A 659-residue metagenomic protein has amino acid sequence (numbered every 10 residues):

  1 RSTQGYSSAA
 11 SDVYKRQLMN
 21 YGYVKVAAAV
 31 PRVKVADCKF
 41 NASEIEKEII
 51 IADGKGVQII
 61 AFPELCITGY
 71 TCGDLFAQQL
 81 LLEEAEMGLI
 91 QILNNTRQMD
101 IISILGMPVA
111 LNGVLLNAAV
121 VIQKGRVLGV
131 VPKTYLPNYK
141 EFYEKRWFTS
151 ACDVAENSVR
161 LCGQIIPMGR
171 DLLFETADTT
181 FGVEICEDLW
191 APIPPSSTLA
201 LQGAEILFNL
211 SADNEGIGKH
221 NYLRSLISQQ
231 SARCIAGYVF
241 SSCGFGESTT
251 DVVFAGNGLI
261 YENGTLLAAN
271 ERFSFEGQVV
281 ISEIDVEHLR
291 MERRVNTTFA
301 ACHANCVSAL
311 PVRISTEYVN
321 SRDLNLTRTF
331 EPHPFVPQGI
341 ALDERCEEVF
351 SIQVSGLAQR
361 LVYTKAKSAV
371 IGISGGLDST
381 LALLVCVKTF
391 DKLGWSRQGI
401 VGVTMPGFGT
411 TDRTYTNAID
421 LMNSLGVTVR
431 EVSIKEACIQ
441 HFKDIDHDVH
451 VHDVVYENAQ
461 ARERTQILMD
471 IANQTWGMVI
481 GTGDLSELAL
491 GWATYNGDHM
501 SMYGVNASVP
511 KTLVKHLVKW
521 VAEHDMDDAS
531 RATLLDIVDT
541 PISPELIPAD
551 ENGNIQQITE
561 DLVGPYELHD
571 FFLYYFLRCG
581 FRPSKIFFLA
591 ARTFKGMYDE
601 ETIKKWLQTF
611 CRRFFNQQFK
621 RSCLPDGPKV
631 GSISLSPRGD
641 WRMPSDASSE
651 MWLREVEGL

Functional and structural regions predicted by a protein language model:
R1-Q17: Single conserved hydrophobic/aromatic residue that forms the stacking wall/gate of nucleotide- or nucleobase-binding
Q4, A42, E86, L189 (+4 more regions): Short alpha-helix boundary/capping motifs
S7, V30, L223, Q460-R464: Short, cationic motifs built from Arg/Lys/His that form the positively charged side of catalytic pockets
A9-A10, A52, A204, A418: Small-residue (primarily alanine) positions within well-ordered alpha-helices, especially packing/interaction faces
K15-V370, K388-R397, V429: Enzyme catalytic cores with a strong preference for nitrogen-chemistry domains
K25, A177, C234-A236, F245-S248 (+4 more regions): ATP/NTP-dependent adenylation/nucleotidyl-transfer catalytic domains that generate, transfer, or process NMP-activated
